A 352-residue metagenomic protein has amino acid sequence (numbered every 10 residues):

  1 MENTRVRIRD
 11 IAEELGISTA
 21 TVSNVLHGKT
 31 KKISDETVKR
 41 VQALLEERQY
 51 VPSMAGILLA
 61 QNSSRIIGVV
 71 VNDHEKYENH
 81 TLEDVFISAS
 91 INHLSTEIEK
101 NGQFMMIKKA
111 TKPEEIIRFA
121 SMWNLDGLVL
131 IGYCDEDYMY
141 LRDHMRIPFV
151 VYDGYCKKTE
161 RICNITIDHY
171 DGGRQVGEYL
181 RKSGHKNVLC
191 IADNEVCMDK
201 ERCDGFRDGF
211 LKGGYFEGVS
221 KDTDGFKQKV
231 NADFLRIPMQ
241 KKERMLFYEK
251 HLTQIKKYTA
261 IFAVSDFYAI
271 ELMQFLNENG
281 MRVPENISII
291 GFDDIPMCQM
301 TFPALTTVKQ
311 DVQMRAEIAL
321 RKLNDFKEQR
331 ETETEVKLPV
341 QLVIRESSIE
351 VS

Functional and structural regions predicted by a protein language model:
M1-N3, N62, I66-E178, H251-K256 (+1 more regions): Alpha-helical recognition/docking segments in bacterial nutrient-uptake and carbohydrate-utilization systems
M1-S63: N-terminal helix-turn-helix DNA-binding module of bacterial transcription factors
L94-K109, L189, R207-K242: Short beta-strand elements in bilobed, periplasmic/extracellular small-molecule ligand-binding domains
M122-I131, L189-A192, F234-I237, I255-D266 (+1 more regions): Periplasmic-binding protein-like
C163-C190, K200, K241-K250, A269 (+1 more regions): Hydrophobic alpha-helical segments within soluble ligand-binding/sensing domains
R174-F216, T334-S348: An alpha-beta-alpha
E249-S352: Flexible loop/turn connectors
